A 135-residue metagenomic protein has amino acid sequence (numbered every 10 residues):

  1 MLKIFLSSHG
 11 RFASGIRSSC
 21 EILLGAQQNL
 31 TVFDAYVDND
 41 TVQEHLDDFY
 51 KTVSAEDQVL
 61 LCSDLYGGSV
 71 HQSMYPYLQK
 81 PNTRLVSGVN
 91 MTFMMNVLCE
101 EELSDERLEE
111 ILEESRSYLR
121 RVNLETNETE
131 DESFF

Functional and structural regions predicted by a protein language model:
L2-C62, Y66-F135: N-terminal loops that bind phosphate or other acidic moieties and the adjacent beta-alpha structural core
